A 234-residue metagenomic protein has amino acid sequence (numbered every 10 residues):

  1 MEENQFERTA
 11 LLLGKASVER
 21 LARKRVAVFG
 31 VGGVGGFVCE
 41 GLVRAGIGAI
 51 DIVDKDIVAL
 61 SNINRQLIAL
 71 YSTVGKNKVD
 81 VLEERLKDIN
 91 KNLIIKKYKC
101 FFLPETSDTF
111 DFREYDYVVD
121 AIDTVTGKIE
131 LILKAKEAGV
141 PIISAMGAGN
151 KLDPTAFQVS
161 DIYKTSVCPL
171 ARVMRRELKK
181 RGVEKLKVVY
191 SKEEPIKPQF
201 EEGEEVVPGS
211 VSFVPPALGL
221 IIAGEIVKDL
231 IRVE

Functional and structural regions predicted by a protein language model:
M1-V26: N-terminal charged helix/coil linker that caps or initiates catalytic domains
E2, F110-Y117, I122-G127, E137 (+4 more regions): Glycine-rich phosphate/adenylate-binding loop
V28-G30, V53: Conserved N-terminal Rossmann-fold NAD(P)-binding element of oxidoreductases
V34-G35: Hydrophobic/small residue at the entry helix of a nucleotide-binding pocket
V43-A49, E137-G139: Conserved S-adenosyl-L-methionine
I47, I52-I89: Glycine-rich phosphate-binding loop and adjoining beta1-alpha1-beta2 segment of Rossmann-like nucleotide-binding folds
K99-S107: Conserved SAM/SAH-binding loop
